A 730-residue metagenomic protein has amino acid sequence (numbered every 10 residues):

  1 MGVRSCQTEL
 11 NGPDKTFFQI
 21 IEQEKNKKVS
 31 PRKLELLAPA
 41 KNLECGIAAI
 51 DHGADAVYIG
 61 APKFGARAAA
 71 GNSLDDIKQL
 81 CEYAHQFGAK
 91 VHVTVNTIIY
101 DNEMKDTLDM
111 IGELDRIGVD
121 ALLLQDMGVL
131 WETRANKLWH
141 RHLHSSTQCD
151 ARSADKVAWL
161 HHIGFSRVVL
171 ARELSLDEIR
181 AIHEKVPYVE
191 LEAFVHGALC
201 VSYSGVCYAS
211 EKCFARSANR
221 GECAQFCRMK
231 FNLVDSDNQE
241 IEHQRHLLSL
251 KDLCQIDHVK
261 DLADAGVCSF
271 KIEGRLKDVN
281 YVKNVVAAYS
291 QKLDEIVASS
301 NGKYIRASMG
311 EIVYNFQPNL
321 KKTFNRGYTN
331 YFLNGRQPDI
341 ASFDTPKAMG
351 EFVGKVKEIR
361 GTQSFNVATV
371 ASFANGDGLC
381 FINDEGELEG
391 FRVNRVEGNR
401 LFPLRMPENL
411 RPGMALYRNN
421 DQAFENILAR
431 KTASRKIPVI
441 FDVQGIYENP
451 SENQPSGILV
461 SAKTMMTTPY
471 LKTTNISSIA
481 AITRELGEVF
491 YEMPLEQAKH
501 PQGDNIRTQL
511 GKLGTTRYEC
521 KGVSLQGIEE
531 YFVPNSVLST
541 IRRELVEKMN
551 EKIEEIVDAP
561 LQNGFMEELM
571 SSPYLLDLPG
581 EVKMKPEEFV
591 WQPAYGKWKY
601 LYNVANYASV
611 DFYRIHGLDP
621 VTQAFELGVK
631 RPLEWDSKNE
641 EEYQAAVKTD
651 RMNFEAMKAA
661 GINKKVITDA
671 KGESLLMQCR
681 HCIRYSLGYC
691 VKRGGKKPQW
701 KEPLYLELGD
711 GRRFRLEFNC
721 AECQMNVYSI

Functional and structural regions predicted by a protein language model:
T16-H52, A56-A66, D76, L80-C81 (+6 more regions): Surface-exposed amphipathic alpha-helical tracts and adjacent flexible/coil segments at the periphery of soluble enzymes
A69-S73: An active-site metal/cofactor-coordinating segment within enzyme catalytic domains
G128-V129: Alpha-helix capping/helix-boundary segments
R152-K156: Short, glycine/polar-rich helix-capping loops at beta-to-alpha or helix-loop-helix junctions that flank or form
